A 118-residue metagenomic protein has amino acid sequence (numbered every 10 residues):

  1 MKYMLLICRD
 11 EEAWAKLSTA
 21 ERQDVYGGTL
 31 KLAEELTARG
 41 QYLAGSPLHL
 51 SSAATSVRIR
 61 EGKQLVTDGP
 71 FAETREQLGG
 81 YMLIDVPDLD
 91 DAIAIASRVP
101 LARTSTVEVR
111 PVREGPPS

Functional and structural regions predicted by a protein language model:
M1-S118: Conserved, structured core segments of small domains
